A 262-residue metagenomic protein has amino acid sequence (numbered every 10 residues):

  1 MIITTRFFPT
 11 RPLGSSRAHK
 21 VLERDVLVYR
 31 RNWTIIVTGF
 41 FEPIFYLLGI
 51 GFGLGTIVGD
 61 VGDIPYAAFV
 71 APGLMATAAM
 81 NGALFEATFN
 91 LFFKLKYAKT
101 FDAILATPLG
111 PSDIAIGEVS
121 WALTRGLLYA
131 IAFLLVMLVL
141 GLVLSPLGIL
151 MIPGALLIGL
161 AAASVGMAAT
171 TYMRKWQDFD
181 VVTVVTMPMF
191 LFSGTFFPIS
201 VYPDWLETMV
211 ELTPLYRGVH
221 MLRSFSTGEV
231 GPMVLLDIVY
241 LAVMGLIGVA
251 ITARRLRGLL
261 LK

Functional and structural regions predicted by a protein language model:
I2-E42: Aromatic- and glycine-rich beta-strand/loop motifs that create alpha-glucan
I2-F7, I57, S226-E229, Y240-K262: Junction motif at the cytosolic side of a transmembrane helix
F8, R31-I35, F69-G73, N81-F85 (+4 more regions): Short alpha-helical transmembrane interface motifs in multi-pass membrane proteins
V28, S193-I247: Membrane-interfacial helix-loop-helix junctions in multi-pass membrane proteins
W33, G53-D63: Short, hydrophobic transmembrane alpha-helix segments
F45-G49, A67-V139, T183-F190: Hydrophobic alpha-helical transmembrane segments of multi-pass membrane transport proteins
G55-T56, T77, F93, L138 (+6 more regions): Transmembrane helix-loop junction
P111-T183, E229-A253: Alpha-helical transmembrane segments and their short interhelical loops
